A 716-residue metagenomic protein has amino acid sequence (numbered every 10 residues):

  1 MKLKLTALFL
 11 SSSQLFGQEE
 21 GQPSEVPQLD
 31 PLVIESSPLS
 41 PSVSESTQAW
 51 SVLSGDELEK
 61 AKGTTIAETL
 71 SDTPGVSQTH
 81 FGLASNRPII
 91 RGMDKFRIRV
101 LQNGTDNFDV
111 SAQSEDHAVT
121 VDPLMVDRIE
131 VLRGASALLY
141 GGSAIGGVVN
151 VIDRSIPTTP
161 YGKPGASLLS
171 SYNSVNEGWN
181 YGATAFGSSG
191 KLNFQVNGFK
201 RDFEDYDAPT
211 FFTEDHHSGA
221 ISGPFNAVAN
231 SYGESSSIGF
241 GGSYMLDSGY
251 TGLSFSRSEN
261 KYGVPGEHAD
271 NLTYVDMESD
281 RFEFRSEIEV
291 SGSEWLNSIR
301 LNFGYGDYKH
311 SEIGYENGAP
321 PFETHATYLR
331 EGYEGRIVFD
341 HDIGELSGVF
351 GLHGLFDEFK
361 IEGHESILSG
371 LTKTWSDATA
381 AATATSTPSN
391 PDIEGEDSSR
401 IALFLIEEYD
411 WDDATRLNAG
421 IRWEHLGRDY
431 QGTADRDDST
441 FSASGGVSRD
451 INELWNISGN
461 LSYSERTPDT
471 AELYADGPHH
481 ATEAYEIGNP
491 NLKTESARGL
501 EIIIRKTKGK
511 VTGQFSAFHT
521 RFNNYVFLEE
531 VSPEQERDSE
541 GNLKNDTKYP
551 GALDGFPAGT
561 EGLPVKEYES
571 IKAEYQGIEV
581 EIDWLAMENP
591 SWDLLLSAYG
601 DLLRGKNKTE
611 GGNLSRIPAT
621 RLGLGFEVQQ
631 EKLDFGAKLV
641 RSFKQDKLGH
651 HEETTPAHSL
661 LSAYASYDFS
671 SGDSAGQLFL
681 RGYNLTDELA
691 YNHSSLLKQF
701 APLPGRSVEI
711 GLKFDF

Functional and structural regions predicted by a protein language model:
Q18-E59, A67, K95: Short, acidic, small-residue-rich periplasmic hinge/interaction motif at the N-terminus of Gram-negative outer-membrane
A67-D109: Extracytoplasmic beta-strand/coil segments of soluble accessory domains associated with Gram-negative outer-membrane
D106-R133: Short acidic/polar hinge/loop motifs at secondary-structure boundaries that mediate gating or recognition
A166-L169, E177-M277: Periplasmic-side early beta-strands and strand-to-turn transitions of outer-membrane beta-barrels
S231, S235, S248-N297, D307-R330 (+2 more regions): Flexible loop and strand-edge segments within Gram-negative outer membrane beta-barrel domains
E259-K261, D307-H310, H425-D429, D435 (+5 more regions): Surface-exposed extracellular loop regions of Gram-negative outer-membrane beta-barrel proteins, predominantly
H353, S386, P391-N523, W592-S597 (+2 more regions): Structural signature of Gram-negative outer-membrane beta-barrels, strongest in the C-terminal barrel of TonB-dependent
D410-L417, F518-F522, P533, E540-D646 (+1 more regions): Gram-negative outer-membrane beta-barrel transporters
